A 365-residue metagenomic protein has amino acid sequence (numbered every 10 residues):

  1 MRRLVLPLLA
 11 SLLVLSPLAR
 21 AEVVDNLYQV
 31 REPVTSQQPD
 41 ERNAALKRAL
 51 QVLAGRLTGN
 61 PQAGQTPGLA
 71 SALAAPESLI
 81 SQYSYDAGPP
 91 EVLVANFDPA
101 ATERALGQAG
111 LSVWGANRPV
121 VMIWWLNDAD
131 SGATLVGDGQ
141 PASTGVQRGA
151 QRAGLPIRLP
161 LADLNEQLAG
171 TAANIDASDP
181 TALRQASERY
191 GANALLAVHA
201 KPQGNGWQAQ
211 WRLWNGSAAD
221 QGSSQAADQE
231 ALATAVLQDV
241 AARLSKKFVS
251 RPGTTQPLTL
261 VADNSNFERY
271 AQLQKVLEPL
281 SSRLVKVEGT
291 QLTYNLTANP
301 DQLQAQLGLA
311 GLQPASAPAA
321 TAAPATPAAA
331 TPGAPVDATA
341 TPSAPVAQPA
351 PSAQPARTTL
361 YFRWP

Functional and structural regions predicted by a protein language model:
M1-L8: Bacterial N-terminal signal peptides that target proteins for export
S16-L18: N-terminal signal peptide c-region/cleavage motif recognized by signal peptidases
Y28-L57: N-terminal targeting signals for Sec/Tat export/insertion, comprising classic cleavable signal peptides
Y28-R31, T35, S187-A231, Q304 (+3 more regions): Amphipathic beta-strand/beta-sheet edge segments enriched in Tyr/Trp
L46-G68, I123-D176, L273-T297, G308-G311: N-terminal segment of the mature soluble domain
Q62-W125, L135-P141, Q147: Signal peptide-directed extracytoplasmic domains
Q65-I80, P156-L195, N299-L303, A328 (+2 more regions): Short, solvent-exposed, polar/charged sequence segments at loop or secondary-structure edges
F248, Q256-P365: C-terminal soluble interaction/assembly domains
